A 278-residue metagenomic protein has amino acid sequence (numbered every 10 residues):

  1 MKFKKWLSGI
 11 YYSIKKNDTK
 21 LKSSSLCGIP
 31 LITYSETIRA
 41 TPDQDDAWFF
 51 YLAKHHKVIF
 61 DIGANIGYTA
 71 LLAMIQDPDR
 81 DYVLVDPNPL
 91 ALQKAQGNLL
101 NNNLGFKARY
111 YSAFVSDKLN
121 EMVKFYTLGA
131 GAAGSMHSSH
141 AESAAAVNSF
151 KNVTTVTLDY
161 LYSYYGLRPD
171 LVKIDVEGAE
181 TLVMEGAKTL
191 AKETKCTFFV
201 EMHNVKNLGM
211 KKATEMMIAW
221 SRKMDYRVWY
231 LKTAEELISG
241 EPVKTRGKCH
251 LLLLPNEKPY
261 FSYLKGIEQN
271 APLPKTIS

Functional and structural regions predicted by a protein language model:
M1-K107, Y165, V228-S278: S-adenosyl-L-methionine
T37-F60, S138-E193, K206-M210: Short internal loop-to-helix segment that lines adenine-nucleotide cofactor pockets
A64, L104, A113-S116, L158 (+2 more regions): Hydrophobic pocket-lining residues within nucleotide cofactor-binding pockets
A73-D77, A187-T194, S221-M224: Short, conserved loop/helix-junction motifs that constitute active-site signature segments in enzyme catalytic cores
Q96-V156: S-adenosyl-L-methionine
K195-H203: Conserved beta-strand signature within the Rossmann-like core of class I S-adenosyl-L-methionine
T214-R227: Conserved Class I S-adenosyl-L-methionine
